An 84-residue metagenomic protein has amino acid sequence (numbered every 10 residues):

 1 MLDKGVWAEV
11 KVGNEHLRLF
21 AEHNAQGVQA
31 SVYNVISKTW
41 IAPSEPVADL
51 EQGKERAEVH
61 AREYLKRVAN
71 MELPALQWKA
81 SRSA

Functional and structural regions predicted by a protein language model:
M1-Q29, A80-S83: Short N-terminal "domain-start" leader segments that mark the transition from disordered tails or signal peptides into
Y33-A84: Mixed-charge, Lys/Arg-enriched low-complexity segments
